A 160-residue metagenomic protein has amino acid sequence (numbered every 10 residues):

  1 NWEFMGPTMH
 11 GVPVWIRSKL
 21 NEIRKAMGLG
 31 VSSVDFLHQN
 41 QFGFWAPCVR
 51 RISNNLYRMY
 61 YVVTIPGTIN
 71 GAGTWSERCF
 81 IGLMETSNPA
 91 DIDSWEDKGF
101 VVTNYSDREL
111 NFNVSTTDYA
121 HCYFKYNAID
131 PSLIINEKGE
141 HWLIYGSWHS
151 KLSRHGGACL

Functional and structural regions predicted by a protein language model:
N1-L160: Carbohydrate-active catalytic/glycan-binding domains of CAZyme proteins, especially the secreted or lumenal ectodomains
